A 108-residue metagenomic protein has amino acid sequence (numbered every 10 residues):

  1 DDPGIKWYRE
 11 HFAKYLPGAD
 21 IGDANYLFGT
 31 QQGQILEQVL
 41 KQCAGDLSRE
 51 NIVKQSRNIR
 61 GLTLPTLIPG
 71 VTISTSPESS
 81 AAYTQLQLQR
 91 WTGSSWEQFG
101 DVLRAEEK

Functional and structural regions predicted by a protein language model:
D1-K108: Extracytosolic ligand-binding ectodomains
